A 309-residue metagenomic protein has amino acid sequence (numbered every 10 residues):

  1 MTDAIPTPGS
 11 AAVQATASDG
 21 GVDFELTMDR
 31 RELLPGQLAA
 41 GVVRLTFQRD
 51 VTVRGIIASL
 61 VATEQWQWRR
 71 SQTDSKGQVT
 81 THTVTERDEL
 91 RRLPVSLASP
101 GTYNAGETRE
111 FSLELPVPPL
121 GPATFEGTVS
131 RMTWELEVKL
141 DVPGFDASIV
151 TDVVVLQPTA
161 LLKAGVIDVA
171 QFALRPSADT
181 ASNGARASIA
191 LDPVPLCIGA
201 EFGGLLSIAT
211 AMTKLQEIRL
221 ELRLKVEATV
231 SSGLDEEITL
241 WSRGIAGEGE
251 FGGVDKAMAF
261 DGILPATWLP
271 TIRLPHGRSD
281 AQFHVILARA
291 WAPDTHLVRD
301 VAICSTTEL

Functional and structural regions predicted by a protein language model:
T2-L309: C-terminal beta-sandwich interaction modules and adjacent acidic, Ser/Thr/Pro/Gly-rich low-complexity tails used
